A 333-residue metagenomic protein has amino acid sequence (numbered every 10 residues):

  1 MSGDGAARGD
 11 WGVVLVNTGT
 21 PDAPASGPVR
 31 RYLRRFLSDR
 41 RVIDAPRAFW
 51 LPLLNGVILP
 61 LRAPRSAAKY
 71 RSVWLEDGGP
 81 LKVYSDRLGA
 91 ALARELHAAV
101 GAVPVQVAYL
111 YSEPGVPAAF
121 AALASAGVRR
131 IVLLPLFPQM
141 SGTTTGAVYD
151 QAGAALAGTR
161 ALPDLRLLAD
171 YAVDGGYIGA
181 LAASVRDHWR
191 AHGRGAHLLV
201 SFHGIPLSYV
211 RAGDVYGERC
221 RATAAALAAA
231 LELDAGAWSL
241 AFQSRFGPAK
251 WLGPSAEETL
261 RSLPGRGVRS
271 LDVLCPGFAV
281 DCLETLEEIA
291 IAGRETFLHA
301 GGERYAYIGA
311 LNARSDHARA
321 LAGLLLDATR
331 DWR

Functional and structural regions predicted by a protein language model:
S2-R333: Active-site-proximal alpha-helix that buttresses catalytic centers in soluble enzyme cores
